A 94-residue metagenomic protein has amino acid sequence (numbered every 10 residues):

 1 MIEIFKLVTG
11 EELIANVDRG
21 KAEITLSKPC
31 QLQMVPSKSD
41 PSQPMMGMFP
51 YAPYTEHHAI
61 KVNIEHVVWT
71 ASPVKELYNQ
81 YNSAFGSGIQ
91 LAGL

Functional and structural regions predicted by a protein language model:
M1-L94: Conserved RNA-binding domains used in RNP assembly and mRNA/RNA metabolism
